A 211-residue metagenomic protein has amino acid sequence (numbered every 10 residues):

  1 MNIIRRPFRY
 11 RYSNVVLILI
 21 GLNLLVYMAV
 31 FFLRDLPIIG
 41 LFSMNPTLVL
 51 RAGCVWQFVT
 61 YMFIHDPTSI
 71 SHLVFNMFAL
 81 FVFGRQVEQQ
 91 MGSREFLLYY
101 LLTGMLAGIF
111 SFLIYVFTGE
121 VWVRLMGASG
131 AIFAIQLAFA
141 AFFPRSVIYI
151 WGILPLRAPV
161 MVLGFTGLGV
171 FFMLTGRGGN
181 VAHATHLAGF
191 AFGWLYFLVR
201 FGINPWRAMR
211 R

Functional and structural regions predicted by a protein language model:
M1-R211: A detector for small-residue-rich transmembrane helices and their helix-helix packing motifs
